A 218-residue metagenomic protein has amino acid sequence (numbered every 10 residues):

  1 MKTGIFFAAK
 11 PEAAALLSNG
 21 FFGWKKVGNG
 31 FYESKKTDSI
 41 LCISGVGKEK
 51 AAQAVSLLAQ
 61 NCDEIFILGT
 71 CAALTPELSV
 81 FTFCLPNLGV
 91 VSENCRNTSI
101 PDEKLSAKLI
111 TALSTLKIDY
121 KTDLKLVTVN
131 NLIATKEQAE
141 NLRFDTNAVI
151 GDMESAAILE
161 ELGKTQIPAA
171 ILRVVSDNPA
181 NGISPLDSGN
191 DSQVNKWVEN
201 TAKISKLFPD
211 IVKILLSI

Functional and structural regions predicted by a protein language model:
K2, V27-I218: Glycine-rich phosphate- or other oxyanion-binding loops that anchor nucleotides, phosphorylated ligands
K2-K26: N-terminal beta1-alpha1 ligand-phosphate binding loop
